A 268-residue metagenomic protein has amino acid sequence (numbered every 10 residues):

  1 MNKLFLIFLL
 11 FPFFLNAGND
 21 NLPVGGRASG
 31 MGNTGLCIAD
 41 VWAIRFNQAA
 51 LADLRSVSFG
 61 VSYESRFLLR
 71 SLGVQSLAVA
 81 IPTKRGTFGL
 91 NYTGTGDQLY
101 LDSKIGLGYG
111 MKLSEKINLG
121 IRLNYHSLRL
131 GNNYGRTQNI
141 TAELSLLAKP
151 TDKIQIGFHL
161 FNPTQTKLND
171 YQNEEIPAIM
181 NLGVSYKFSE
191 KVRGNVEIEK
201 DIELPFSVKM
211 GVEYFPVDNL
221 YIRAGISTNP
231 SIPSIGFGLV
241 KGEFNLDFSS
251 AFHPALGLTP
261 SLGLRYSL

Functional and structural regions predicted by a protein language model:
L4-F14: Sec-dependent N-terminal signal peptides
G18-L268: Subset of outer-membrane beta-barrel
